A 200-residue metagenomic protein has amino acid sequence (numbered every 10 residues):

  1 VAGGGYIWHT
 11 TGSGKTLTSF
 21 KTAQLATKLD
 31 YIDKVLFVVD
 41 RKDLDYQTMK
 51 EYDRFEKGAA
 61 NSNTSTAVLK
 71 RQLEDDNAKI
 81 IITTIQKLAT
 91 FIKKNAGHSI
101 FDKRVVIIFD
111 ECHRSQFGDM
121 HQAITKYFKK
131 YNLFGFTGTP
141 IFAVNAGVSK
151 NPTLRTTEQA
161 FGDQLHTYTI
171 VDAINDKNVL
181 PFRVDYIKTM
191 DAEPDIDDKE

Functional and structural regions predicted by a protein language model:
V1-G5, D33, A78-K79: Pre-Walker A (Motif I) flank of P-loop NTPase domains
A2-T22: Walker A/P-loop
W8-H9, D33-R41: Conserved RecA-like ASCE P-loop NTPase motor core of nucleic-acid helicases/translocases
T10-T11, H113-S115, Y127-A146, K177: Conserved helicase ATPase motor motifs in RecA-like P-loop NTPase domains
T27-K28, K42-T66: Conserved helix-turn-beta segment of the N-terminal RecA-like "Helicase ATP-binding" lobe in SF1/SF2 helicases
R54, A67-I81, H98-S99: Conserved motor-coupling elements within RecA-like helicase/translocase cores
I80-A123: Conserved RecA-like ASCE ATPase "motif II neighborhood" in helicase/translocase motors
A146-E200: Interdomain helical connector at the RecA1-RecA2 junction of SF1/SF2 helicase-like NTPases
